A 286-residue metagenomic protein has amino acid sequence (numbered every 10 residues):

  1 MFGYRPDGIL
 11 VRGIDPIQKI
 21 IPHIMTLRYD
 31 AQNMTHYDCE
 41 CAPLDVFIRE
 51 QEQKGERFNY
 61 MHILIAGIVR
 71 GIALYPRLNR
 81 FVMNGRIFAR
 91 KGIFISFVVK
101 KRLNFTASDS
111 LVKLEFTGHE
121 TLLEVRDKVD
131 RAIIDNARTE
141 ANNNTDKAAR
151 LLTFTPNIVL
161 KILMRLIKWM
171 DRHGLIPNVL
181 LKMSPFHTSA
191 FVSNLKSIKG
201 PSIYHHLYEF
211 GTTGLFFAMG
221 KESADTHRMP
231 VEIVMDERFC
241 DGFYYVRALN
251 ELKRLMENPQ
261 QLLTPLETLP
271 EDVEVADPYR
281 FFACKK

Functional and structural regions predicted by a protein language model:
M1-K286: C-terminal catalytic/motor cores of large multi-domain enzyme assemblies
